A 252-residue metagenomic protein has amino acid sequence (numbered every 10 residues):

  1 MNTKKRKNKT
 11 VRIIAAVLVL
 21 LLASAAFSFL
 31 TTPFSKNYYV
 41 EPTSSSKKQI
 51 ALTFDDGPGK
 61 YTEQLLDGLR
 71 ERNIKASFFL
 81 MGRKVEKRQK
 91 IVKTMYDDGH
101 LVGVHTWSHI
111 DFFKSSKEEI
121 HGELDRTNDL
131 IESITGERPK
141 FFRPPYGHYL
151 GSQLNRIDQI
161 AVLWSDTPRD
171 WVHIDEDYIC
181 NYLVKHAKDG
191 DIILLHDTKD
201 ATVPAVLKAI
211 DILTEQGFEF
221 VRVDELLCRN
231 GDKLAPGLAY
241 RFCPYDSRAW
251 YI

Functional and structural regions predicted by a protein language model:
M1-L52, D67-S77, K188-I252: Terminal accessory/targeting
T10, E41, S45, E71 (+11 more regions): Alpha-helical context
F29-S115, E119-R126, L130, E137-R138 (+1 more regions): Active-site beta->alpha N-cap acidic-glycine motif
D97, I110-E219, D224-Y240: Catalytic domains of cell-wall/extracellular-matrix polysaccharide-remodeling enzymes, centered on de-N-acetylation
